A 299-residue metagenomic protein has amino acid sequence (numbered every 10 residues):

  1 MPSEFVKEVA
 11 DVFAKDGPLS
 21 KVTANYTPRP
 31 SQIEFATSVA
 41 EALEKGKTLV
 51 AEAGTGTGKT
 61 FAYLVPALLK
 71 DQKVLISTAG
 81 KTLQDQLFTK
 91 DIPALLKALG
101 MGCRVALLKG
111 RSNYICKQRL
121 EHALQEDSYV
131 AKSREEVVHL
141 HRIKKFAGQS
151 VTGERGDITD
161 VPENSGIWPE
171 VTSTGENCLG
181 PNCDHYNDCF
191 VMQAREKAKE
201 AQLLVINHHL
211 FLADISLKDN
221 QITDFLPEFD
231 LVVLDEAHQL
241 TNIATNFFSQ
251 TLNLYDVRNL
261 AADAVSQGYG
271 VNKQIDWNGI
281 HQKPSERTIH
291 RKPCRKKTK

Functional and structural regions predicted by a protein language model:
P2-V22, Q72-Q202, H209, Y269: A substrate-engagement module of RecA-like helicase motors
P2-V50: Conserved pre-motif I regulatory segment
A40-E41, T60-K73, K90-A94: Walker A/P-loop NTP-binding motif
E44-Y63: Walker A/P-loop
T48-V50, K73-L75, L203, L231: Residue-level preference for the first positions of well-ordered beta-strands
F61-P66, K73, G100, R104 (+3 more regions): Conserved P-loop NTPase motor core
L69, D85, K90-P93, G175-N177 (+1 more regions): Signature of the SF2 helicase/ATPase Hel1-core->accessory helical subdomain module
